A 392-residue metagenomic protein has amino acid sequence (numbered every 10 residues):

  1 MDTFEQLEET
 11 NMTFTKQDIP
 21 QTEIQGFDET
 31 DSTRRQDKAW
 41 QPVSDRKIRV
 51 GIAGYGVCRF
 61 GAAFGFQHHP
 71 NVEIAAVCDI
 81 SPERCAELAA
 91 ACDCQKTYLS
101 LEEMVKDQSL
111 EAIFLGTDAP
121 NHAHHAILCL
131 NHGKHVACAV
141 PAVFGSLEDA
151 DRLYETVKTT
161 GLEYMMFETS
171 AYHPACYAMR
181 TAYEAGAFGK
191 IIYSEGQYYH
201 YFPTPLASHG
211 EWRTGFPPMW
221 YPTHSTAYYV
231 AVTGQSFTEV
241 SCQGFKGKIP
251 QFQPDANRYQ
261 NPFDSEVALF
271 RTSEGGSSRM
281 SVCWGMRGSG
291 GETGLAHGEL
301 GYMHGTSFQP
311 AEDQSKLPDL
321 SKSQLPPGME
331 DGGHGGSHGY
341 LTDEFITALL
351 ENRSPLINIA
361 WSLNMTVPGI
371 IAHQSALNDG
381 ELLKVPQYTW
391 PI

Functional and structural regions predicted by a protein language model:
D2-C92: N-terminal Rossmann-like dinucleotide-binding module
D2-L7, G189-Y193, Q374-I392: C-terminal capping/lid region of NAD(P)-dependent oxidoreductase domains
F14-Q36, W40-S44, W220-A311, G339-P355 (+2 more regions): Contiguous beta-strand/loop segments that form the cofactor/metal-binding neighborhood of enzyme cores
E73, A348-M365: Glycine- and charged-residue-rich phosphate/anionic-cofactor binding loop of Rossmann-like
C94-L101: Conserved SAM-binding strand-loop segment of SAM-dependent methyltransferases
A112, D118-A119, A123-T169: Beta-strand-loop-alpha-helix segment that lines the small-molecule cofactor/substrate pocket of alpha/beta enzymes
C138-A139, Y164-M166, E195, M280 (+1 more regions): Hydrophobic residues in well-ordered beta-strands that form the structural core
E163-M165, S170-Q260: Predominantly a Rossmann-like dinucleotide-binding segment in NAD(P)-dependent oxidoreductases
